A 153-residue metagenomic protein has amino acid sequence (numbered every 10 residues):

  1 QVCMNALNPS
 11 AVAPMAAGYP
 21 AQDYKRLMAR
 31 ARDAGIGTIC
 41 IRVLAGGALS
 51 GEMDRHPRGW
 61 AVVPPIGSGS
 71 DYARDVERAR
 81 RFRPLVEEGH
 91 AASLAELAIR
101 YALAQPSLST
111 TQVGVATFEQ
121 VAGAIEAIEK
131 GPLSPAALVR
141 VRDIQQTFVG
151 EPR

Functional and structural regions predicted by a protein language model:
Q1-P152: Beta/alpha (TIM)-barrel catalytic core signal, keyed to glycine-rich beta->alpha loops juxtaposed to Asp/Glu that bind
